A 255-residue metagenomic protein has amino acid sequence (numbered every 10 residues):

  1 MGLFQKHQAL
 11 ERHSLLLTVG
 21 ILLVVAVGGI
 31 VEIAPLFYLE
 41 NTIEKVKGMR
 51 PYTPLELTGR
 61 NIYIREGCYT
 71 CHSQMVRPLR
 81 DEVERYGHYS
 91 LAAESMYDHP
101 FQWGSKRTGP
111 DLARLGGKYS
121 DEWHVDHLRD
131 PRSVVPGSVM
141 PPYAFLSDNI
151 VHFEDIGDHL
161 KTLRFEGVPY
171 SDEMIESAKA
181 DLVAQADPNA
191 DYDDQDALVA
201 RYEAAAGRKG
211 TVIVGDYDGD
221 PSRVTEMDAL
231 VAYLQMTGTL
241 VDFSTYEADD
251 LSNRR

Functional and structural regions predicted by a protein language model:
M1-Y52, L198-Y202, G207, Y233-R255: Post-cleavage N-terminal segment of exported redox proteins
L17-A26, E84-E226, R255: Electron-transfer interface patches adjacent to heme c in soluble/periplasmic c-type cytochromes and di-/multiheme
P35-M49, P54-T58, S73, H88-Q102: Sequence context of c-type cytochrome heme-c attachment sites
E40-I64, V76-L79, V83, T108 (+2 more regions): Electrostatic cytochrome c docking/interface patches
G59, R65-Q74, H124, L230-L234: The canonical Cys-X-X-Cys-His
E66-T70, M75, T108-D111, V139: Short pre-active-site segment immediately N-terminal to redox-active cysteine/selenocysteine motifs in thiol-based
C71, G137-Y143, V241-D250: Surface-exposed patches in mature extracellular/periplasmic domains of secreted proteins
